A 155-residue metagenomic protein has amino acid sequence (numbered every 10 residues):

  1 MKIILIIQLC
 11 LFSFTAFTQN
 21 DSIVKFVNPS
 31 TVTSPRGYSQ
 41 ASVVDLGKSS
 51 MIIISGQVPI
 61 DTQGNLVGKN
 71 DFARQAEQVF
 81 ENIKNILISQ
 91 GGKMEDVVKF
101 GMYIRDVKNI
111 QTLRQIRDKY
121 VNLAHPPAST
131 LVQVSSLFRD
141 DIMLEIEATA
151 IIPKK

Functional and structural regions predicted by a protein language model:
M1-K2: N-terminal hydrophobic targeting signals that begin at the initiator methionine
L5-Q8, A16-E81, N85-Q90, E95-V98 (+1 more regions): N-terminal presequence-like segments and the immediate start of the first folded domain
